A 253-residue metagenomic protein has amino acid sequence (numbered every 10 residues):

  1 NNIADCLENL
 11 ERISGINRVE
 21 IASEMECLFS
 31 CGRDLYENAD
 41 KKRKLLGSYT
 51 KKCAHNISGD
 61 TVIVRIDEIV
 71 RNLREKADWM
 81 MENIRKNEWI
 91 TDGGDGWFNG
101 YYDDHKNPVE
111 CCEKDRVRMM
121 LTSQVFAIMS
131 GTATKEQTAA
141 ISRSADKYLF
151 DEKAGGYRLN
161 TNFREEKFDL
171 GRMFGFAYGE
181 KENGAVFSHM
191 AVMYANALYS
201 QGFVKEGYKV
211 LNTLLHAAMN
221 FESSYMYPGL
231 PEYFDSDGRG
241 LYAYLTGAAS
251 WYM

Functional and structural regions predicted by a protein language model:
N1-I3: Mobile "lid/hinge" segments at catalytic clefts and subdomain interfaces of large enzymes
D5-V117, T122: Gly/Pro-rich turn-and-neighbor structural signature
M25-S30, D151-G155, G171, N220-S224: Eukaryote-specific, cytoplasm-facing alpha-helical/coiled-coil scaffolding segments in long proteins
I84-T91, G155-R158, E222: A broad, low-specificity signal for short, low-complexity segments enriched in glycine/proline and polar/charged
N87, Y101-D103, N107-A145, L170-M253: C-terminal capping/lid segments that line or modulate ligand- or cofactor-binding pockets
D92, L159-T161, M226-P231: Juxtamembrane/interface motifs at transmembrane-helix termini
D146-F150: Solenoid-like repeat scaffolds
D151-K153, Y157-G171, A177-Y178: Internal glycine-rich alpha/beta core junctions
